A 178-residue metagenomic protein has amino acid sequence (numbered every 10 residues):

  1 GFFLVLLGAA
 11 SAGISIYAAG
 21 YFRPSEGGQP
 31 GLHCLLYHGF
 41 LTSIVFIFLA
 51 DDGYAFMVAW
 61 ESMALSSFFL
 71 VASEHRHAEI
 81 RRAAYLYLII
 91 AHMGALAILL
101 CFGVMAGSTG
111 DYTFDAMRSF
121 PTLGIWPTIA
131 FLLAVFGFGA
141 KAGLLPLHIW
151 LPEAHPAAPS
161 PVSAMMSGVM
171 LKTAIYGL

Functional and structural regions predicted by a protein language model:
G1-A78, R82-L96, H155, P159-S160 (+2 more regions): Internal transmembrane alpha-helices of multipass membrane proteins
S62, A95-A154, A174-L178: Juxtamembrane/interfacial segments at transmembrane-helix boundaries in multi-pass membrane proteins
L86-L88, A130-A134, A164: Residue-level signature of transmembrane alpha-helical cores of multipass secondary-active transporters and flippases
